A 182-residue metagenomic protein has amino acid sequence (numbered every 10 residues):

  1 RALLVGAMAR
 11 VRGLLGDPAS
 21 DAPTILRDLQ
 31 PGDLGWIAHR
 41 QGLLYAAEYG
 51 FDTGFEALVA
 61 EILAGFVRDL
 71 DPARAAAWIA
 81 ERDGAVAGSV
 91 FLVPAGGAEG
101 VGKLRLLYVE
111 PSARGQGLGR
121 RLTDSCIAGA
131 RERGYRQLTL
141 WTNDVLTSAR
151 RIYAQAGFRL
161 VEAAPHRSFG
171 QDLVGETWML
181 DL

Functional and structural regions predicted by a protein language model:
A2, G6-G35, L182: Conserved N-terminal entry element of GNAT/NAT acetyltransferase domains
G6-R10, R40-L43, Q155: Residues within well-ordered alpha-helical secondary structure of globular protein domains
A9, Q30-D33, R136-L182: C-terminal "cap" of GNAT-fold acetyltransferases
D28-S112, T123-S125, G129, R133 (+2 more regions): Acetyl-CoA-dependent GNAT
E99, G117, S148: Residues that form or flank phosphate/diphosphate-binding pockets in enzymes that use nucleotide phosphates
E110-S112, Q116, D144-V145: Active-site acidic-Proline motif in GNAT/NAT acetyltransferases
